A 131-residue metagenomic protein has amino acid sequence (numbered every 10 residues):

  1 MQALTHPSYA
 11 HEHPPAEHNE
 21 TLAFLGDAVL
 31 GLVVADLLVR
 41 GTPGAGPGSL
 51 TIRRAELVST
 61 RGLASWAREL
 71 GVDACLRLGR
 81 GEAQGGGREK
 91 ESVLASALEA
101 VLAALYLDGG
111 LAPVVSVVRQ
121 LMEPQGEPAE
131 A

Functional and structural regions predicted by a protein language model:
M1-A131: Double-stranded RNA-binding/processing signature
